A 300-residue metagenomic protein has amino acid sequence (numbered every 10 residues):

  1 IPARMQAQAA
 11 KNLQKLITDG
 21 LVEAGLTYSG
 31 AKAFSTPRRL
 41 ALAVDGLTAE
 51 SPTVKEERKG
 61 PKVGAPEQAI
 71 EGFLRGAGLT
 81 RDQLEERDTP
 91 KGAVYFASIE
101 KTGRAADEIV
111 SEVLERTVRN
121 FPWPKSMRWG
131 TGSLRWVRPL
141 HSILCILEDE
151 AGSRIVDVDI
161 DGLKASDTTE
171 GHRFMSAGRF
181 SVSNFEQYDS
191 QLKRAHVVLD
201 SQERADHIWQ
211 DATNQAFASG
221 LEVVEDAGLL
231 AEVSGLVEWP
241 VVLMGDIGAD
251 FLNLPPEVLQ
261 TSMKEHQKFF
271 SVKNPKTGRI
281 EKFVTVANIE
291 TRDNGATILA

Functional and structural regions predicted by a protein language model:
I1-K268, K273-K276: Long, basic N-terminal domains or extensions that often function in RNA/ssDNA interaction or organelle/cellular
S271-A300: Function-dense linear segments that define catalytic or interfacial modules in macromolecule-processing proteins
